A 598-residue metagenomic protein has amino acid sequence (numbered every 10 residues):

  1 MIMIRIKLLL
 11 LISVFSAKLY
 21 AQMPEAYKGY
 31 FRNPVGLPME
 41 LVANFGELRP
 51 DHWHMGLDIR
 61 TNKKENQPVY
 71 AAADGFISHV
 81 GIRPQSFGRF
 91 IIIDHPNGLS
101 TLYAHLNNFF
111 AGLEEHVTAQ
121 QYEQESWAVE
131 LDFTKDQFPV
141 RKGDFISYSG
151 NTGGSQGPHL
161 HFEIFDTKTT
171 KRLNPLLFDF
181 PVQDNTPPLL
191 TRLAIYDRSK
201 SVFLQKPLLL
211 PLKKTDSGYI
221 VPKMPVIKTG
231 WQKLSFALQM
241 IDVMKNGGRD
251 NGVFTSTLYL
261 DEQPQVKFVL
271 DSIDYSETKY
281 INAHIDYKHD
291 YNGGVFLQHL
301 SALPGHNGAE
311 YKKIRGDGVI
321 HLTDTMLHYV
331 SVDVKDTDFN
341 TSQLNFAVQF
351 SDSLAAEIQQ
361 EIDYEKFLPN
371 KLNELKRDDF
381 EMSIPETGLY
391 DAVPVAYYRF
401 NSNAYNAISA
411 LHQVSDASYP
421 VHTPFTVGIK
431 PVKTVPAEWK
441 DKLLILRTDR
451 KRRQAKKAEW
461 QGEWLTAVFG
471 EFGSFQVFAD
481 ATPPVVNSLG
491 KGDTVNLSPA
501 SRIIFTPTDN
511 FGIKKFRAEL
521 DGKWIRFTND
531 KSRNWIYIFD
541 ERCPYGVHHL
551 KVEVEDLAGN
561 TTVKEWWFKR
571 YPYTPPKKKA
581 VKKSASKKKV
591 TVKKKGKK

Functional and structural regions predicted by a protein language model:
A21-F90, D94-S100, F109-G112, W127-D136 (+3 more regions): Surface-exposed, glycine-biased beta-strand/turn segments
A111, R141, Q183, Y196-D352 (+3 more regions): Long, low-complexity serine/threonine/glycine- and acidic-rich segments characteristic of extracellular
N185-T191, A481-V485, P576: Proline-centered linker/hinge motifs at extracellular inter-domain junctions
G230-S235, P420-G428, N496-R502: Short coil/turn motif common to extracellular beta-sandwich-like domains
A237-I241, P385, G428-V432, R502-T508: Short edge beta-strand/loop segments characteristic of extracellular beta-sandwich folds
A356-E357, K366-N370, Y397-L444, K491: Proteolytic processing hotspots in large secreted/extracellular or virion-associated proteins and select intracellular
L389-D391, A437-K440, T508-I513: Short proline/glycine-enriched turn/loop motifs at strand-loop junctions of beta-rich domains
D416-F475, K515-R517, W524-I525: Proteolytic-maturation and junctional protease-sensitive modules
